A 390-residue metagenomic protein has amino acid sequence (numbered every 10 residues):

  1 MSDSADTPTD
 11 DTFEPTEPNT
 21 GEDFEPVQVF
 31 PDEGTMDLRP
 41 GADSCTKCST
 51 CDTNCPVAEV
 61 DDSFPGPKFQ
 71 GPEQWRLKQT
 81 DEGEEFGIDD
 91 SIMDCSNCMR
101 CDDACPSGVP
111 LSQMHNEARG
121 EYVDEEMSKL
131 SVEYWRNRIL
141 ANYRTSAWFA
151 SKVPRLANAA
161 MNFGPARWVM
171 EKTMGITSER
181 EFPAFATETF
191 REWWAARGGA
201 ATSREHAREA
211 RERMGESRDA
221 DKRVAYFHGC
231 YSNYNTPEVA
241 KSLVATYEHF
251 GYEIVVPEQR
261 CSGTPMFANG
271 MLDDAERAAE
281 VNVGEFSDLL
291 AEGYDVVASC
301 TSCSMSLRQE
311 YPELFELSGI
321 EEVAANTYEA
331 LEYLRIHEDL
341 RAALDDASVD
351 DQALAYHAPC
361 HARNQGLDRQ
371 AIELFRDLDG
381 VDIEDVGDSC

Functional and structural regions predicted by a protein language model:
M1-S91: Ferredoxin-type iron-sulfur electron-transfer modules and their immediate structural context
D3-E25, K68-F69, R335-C390: Redox cofactor-anchoring modules in respiratory/redox and cofactor-processing assemblies
T35-A42, Q74-E258, M266-S299, S304-L307 (+1 more regions): Iron-sulfur-cluster electron-transfer modules
C45-C51, C55, C95-C101, C105 (+4 more regions): Short cysteine clusters
N54, A104, S306-L307, G366 (+1 more regions): Phosphate- and divalent-cation-binding pockets in alpha/beta enzyme and binding domains that engage nucleotide-derived
S63, V255-E258, Y328, D382-G387: General small-molecule cofactor/ligand-binding pocket signal
A278, N282-F286, Y294, E310 (+2 more regions): Extracytoplasmic substrate-binding proteins
